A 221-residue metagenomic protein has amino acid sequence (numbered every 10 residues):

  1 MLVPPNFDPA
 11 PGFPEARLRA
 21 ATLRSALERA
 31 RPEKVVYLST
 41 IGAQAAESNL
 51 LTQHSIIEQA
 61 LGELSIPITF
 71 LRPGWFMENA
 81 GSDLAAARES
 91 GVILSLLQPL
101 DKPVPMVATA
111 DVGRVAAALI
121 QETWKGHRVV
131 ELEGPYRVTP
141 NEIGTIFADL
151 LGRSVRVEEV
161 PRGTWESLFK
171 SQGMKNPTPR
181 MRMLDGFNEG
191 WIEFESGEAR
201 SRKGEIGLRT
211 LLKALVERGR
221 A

Functional and structural regions predicted by a protein language model:
M1-N6, W191: Short, basic/glycine-rich phosphate-binding loops at helix/coil junctions that contact nucleotide phosphates
P4-E15, A26-K34, I41-R156, S167-Q172: Oxidoreductase cofactor-interface core, primarily capturing Rossmann-like NAD(P)-dependent enzymes
R17, L51, A110, R202-R209: Electropositive phosphate-/nucleotide-binding environments in soluble metabolic enzymes
A20, H54, D83, P140 (+2 more regions): A general structural signal for well-ordered alpha-helical segments in protein cores
T40, G74, V160-G163, R182: Residue-level "edge-of-site" marker
R162-A221: A hydrophobic C-terminal alpha-helical subdomain
